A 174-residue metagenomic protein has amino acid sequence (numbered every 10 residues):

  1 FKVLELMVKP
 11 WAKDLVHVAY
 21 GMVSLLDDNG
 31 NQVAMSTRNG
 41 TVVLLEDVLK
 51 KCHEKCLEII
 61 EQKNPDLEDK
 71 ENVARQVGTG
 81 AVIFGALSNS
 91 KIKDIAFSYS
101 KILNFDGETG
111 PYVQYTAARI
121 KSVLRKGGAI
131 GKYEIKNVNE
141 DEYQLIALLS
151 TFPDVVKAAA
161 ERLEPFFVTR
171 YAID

Functional and structural regions predicted by a protein language model:
F1-D174: Non-catalytic interaction-recognition regions
